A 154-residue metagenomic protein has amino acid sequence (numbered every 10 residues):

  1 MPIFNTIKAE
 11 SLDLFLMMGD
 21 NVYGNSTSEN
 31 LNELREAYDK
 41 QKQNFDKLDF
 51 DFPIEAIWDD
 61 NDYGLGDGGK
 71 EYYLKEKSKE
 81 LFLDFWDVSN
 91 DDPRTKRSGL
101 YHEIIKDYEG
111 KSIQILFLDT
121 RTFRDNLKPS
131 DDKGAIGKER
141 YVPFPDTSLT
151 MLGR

Functional and structural regions predicted by a protein language model:
M1-R154: Metal-dependent phosphoester/phosphodiester hydrolase catalytic core
